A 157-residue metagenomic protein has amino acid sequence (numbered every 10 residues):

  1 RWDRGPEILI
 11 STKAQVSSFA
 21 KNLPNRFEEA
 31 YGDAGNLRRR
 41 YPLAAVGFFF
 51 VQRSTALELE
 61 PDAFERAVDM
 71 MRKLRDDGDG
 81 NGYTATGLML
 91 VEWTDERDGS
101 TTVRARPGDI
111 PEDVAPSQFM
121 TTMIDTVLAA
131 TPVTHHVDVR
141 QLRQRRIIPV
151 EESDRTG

Functional and structural regions predicted by a protein language model:
R1-L9: Active-site beta-strand-loop-beta-strand hairpin of nuclease catalytic cores that positions key catalytic residues
P6, P42-V46, T84: Short glycine-/polar-rich loops that comprise or flank the Walker A/P-loop and associated switch/sensor motifs
L9, G47-F50, L88-L90: Structural beta-sheet core signal
K13-N25: Surface-exposed cleft-lining segments at the edges of enzyme active sites
F27-A30, F64: Amphipathic alpha-helical segments in well-structured domains
G32-R39: Substrate-engagement module of ASCE P-loop NTPases
R39-P61: Nucleic-acid nuclease catalytic cores
L57-G157: C-terminal tail/extension regions appended to the core domain(s) of diverse proteins
